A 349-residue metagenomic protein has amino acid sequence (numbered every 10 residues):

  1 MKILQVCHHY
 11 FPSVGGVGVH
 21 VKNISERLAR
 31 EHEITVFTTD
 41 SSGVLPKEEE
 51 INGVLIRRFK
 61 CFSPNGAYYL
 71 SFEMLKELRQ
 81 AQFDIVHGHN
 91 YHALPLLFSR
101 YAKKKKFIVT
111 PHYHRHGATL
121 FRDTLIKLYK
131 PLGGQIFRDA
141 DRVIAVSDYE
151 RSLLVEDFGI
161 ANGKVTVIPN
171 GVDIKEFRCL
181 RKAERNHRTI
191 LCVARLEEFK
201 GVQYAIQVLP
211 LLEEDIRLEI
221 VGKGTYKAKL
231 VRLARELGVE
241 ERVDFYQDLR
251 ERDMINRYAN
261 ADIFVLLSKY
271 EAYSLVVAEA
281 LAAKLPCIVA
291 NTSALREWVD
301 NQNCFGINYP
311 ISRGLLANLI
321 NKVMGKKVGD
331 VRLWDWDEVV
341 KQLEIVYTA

Functional and structural regions predicted by a protein language model:
V19, R188-L211, T225-V231: A conserved mid-protein helix/loop that constitutes part of the nucleotide-sugar donor-binding site
G88-P95, P111: Short His-centered aromatic/hydrophobic patch
I126-V143: Membrane-proximal helix-turn-helix segments that form the acceptor-binding/catalytic region of lipid-linked
Y149, G171: Carbohydrate-associated surface elements
D248-L249, N256-A261: Short alpha-helical donor nucleotide-sugar binding micro-motif in glycosyltransferases
K269: Aromatic "clamp/platform" in nucleotide-sugar-dependent glycosyltransferases that forms part of the donor/acceptor
R296-K322: Change "using UDP/GDP/dTDP sugars" to "using nucleotide sugars
I311-G314, G325-A349: A charged, aromatic-enriched C-terminal amphipathic alpha-helix characteristic of glycosyltransferases across folds
